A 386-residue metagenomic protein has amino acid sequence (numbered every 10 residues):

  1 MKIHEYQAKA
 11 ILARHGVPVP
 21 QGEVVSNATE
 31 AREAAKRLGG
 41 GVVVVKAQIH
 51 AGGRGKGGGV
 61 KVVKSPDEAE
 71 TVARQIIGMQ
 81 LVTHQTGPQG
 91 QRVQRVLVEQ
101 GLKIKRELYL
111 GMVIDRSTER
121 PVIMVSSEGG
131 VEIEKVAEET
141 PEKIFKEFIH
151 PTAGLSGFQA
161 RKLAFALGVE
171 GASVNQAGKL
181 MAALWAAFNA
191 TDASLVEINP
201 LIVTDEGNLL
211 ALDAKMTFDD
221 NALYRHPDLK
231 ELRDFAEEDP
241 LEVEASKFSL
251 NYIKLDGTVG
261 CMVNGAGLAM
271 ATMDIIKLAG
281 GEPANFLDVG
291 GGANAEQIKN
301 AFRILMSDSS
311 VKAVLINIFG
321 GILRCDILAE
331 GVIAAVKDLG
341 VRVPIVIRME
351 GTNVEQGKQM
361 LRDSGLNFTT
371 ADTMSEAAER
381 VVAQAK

Functional and structural regions predicted by a protein language model:
M1-E197, I202-I316, D326-L328, K337 (+2 more regions): ATP-dependent carboxylate/acyl-activation modules
G321: Catalytic core of bacterial c-di-GMP phosphodiesterases, primarily the EAL and HD-GYP domains, capturing alpha-helical
I333-A334: Short amphipathic alpha-helix used as the core "switch/output" element in two-component signaling
R342-E350: Short internal beta-strands
